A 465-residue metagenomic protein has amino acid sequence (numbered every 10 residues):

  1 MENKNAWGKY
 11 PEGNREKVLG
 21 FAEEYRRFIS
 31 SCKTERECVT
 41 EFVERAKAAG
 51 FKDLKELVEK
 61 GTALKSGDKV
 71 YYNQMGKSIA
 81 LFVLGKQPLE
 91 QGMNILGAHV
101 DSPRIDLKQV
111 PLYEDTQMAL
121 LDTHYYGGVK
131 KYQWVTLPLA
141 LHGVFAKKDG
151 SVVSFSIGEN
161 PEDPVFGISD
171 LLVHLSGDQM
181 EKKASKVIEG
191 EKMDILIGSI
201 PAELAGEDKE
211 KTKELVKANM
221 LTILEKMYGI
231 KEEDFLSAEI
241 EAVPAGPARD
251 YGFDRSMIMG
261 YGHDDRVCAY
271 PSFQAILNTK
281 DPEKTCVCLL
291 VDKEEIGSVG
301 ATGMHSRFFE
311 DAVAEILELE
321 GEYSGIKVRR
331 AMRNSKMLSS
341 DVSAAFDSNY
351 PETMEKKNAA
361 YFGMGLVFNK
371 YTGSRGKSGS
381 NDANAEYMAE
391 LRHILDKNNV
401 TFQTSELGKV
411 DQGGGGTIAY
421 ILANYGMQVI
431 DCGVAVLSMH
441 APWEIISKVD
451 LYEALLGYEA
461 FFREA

Functional and structural regions predicted by a protein language model:
M1-A465: N-terminal hydrophobic/helix-forming segments and targeting peptides
